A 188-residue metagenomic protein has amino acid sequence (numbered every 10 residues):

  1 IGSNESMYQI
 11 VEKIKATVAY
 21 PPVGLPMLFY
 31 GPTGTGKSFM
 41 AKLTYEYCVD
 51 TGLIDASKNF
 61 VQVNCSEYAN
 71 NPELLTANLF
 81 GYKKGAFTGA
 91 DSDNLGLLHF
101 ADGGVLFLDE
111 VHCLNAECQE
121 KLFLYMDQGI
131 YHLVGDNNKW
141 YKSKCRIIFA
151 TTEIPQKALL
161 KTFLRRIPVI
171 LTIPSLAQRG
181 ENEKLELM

Functional and structural regions predicted by a protein language model:
I1-Y8, K15-A16, M40, D55-K58 (+2 more regions): Nucleotide-binding/hydrolysis machinery
Q9, P26, L79, L185-E186: Bacterial helix-turn-helix/winged-helix DNA-binding modules and their immediately adjacent linkers
I10-V18, A101, Y125: AAA+ P-loop ATPase catalytic core
A16-T88, G104, H112, A177-G180: Conserved post-Walker A coupling segment in P-loop NTPases
A41-L43, A69-F80, D91-G129, C145 (+2 more regions): Conserved AAA+/SF3 P-loop NTPase catalytic/coupling segment centered on the Walker-B
V61, F107, T172: Conserved Rossmann-like nucleotide-binding pocket used by diverse enzymes that bind dinucleotide cofactors
G129-G135: Short catalytic/binding micro-motifs of nucleotide second-messenger systems
I148-A150: Hydrophobic/aromatic residues positioned on beta-strands within the core alpha/beta folds
